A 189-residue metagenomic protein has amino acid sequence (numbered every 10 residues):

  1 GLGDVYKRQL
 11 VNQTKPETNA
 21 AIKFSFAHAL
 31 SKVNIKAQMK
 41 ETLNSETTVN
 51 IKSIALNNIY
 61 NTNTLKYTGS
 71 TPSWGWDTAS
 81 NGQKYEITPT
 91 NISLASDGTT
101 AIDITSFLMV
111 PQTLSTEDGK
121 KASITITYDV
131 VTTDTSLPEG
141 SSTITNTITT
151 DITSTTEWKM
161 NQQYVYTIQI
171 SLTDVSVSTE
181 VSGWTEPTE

Functional and structural regions predicted by a protein language model:
G1: Glycine-rich phosphate-binding loop
D4-E189: Extracytoplasmic cysteine-anchoring/structural motifs
